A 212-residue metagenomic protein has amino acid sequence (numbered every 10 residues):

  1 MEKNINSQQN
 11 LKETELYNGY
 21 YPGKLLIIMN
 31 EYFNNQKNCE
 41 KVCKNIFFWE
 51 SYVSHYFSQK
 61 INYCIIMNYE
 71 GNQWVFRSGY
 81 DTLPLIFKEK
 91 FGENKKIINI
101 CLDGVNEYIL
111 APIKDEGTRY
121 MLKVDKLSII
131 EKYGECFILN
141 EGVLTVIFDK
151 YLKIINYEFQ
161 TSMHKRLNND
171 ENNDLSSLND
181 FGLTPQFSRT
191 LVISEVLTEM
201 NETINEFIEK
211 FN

Functional and structural regions predicted by a protein language model:
M1-N212: Terminal "cap-and-tail" regions of soluble proteins that handle hydrophobic small molecules
